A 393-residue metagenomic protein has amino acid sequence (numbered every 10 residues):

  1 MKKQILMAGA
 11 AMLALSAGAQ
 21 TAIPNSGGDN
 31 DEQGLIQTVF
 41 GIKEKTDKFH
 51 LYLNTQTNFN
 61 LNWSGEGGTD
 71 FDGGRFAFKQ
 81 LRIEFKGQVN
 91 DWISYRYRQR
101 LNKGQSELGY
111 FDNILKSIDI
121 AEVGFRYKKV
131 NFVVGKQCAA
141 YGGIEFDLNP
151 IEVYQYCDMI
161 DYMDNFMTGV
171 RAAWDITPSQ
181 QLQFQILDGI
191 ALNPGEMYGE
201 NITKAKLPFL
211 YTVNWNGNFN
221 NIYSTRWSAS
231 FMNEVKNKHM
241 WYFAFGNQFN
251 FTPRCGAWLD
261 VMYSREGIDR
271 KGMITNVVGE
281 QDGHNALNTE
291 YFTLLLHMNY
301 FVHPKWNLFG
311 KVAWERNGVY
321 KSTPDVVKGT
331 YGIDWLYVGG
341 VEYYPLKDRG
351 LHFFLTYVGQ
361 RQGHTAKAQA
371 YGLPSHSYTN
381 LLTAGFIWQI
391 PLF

Functional and structural regions predicted by a protein language model:
K2-A11, S16-Q56: N-terminal periplasmic/intermembrane-space "pro-region" immediately following the signal or transit peptide
A22-D29, Q56-N58, N62-F71, Y110-F111 (+1 more regions): Outer-membrane beta-barrel pore domains
I23-G27, I36-L51, W92-Y95, R126-K129 (+7 more regions): Short loop/turn motifs that connect adjacent beta-strands in outer-membrane beta-barrel proteins
Q33, Q37, K79-I83, K116-V123 (+7 more regions): Hydrophobic, lipid-facing positions within transmembrane beta-strands of outer-membrane proteins
F40-L61, F71-L192, G217-F219: Outer membrane beta-barrel
E145-D147, E196, K271: Short aromatic-enriched loop/helix-cap "lid" or pocket-rim segments at secondary-structure transitions that line
D161, K204, L287: Glycine- and other small-residue-rich loops at beta-strand/loop junctions that grip anionic moieties
Q185, G189-Y242: Loop-centered beta-sheet repeat module
